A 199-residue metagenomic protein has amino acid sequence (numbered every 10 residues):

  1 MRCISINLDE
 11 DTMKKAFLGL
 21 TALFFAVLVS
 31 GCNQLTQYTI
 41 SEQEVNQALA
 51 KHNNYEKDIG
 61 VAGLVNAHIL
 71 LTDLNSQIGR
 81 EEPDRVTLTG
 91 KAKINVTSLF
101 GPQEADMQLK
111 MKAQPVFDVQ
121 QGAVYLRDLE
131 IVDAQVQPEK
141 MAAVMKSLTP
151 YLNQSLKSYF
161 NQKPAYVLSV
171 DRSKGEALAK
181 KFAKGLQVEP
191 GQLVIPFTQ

Functional and structural regions predicted by a protein language model:
M1-T12: Short, Lys/Arg-enriched N-terminal segments with co-localized hydrophobic residues within the first ~10-30 amino acids
E10-L20: Bacterial N-terminal signal peptides that target proteins for export
C32-Q199: Extracellular/lumenal and peripheral-membrane lipid-interaction modules
